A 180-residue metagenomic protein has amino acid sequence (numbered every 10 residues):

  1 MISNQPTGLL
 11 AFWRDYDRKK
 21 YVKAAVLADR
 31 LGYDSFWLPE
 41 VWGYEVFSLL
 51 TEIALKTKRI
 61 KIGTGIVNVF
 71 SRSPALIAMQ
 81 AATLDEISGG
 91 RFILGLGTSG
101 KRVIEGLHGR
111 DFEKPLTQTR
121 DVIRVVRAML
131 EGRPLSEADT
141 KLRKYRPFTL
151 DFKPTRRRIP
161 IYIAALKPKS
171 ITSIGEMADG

Functional and structural regions predicted by a protein language model:
M1-T64, I159: N-terminal beta1-alpha1-beta2 module of alpha/beta enzyme domains
Q5, A78-G180: Internal, glycine-rich beta/alpha segment that forms the wall or movable "lid" of small-molecule/cofactor binding
F12-R14, V41, V67-V69, G97-K101 (+1 more regions): Active-site beta-loop-alpha junctions enriched in small/polar residues
R14, R18, G43, F70 (+2 more regions): Flexible, glycine- and charge-enriched loops at secondary-structure boundaries
R18, V22, F47, S71 (+2 more regions): Glycine-rich phosphate-binding loop at the start of an alpha helix
A28, W42, R72-S73, A138-K144: A short linear-motif detector with a strong N-terminal bias
F47-S48, S73-P74, V103-G106: Short Asp/Glu-rich motifs
G63-L76: Structural motif corresponding to the early beta-alpha repeats
